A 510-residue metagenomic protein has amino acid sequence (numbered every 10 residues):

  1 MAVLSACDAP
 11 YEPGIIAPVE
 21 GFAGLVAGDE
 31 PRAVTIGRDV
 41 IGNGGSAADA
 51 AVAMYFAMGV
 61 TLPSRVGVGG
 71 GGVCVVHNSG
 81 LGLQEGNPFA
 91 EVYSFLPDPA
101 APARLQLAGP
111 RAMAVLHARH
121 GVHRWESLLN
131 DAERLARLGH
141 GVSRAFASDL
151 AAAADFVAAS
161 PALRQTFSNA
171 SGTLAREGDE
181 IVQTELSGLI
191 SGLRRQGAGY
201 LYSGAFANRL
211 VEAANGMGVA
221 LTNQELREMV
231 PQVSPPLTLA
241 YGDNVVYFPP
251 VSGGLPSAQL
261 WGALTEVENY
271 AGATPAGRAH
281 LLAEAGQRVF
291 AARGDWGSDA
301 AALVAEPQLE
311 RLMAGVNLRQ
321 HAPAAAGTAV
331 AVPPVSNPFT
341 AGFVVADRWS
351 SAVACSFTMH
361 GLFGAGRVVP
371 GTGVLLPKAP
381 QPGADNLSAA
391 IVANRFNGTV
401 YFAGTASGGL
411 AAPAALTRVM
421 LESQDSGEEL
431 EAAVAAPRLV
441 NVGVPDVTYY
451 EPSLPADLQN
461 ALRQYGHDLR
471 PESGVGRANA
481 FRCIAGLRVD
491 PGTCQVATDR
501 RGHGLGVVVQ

Functional and structural regions predicted by a protein language model:
L4-A6: C-terminal motif of bacterial Sec signal peptides marking the signal peptidase cleavage site
D8-D39, G45-G197, L201-S252, L318-P323 (+1 more regions): Noncatalytic scaffold domains of N-terminal-nucleophile
A48, V60-H77, L81, E85 (+6 more regions): Active-site rim segments in enzyme catalytic domains, especially the processed small/beta chain of N-terminal
A48-Y55, E126-R137, G204, N208-E212 (+2 more regions): Short, well-structured alpha-helical segments that form the helix of a local strand-helix-strand
N87-G121, D149-A154, Y247-E268, A384-G443: N-terminal accessory/precursor segments of enzymes
A198-V289, V374-L375, P382, A390 (+1 more regions): Catalytic phosphate/nucleotide-handling subdomain of diverse soluble enzymes
E266-T358, T372, P471-S473: Internal maturation/activation junctions in enzymes
A279, F290, D295, A300 (+2 more regions): Extended C-terminal subregions enriched in glycine
